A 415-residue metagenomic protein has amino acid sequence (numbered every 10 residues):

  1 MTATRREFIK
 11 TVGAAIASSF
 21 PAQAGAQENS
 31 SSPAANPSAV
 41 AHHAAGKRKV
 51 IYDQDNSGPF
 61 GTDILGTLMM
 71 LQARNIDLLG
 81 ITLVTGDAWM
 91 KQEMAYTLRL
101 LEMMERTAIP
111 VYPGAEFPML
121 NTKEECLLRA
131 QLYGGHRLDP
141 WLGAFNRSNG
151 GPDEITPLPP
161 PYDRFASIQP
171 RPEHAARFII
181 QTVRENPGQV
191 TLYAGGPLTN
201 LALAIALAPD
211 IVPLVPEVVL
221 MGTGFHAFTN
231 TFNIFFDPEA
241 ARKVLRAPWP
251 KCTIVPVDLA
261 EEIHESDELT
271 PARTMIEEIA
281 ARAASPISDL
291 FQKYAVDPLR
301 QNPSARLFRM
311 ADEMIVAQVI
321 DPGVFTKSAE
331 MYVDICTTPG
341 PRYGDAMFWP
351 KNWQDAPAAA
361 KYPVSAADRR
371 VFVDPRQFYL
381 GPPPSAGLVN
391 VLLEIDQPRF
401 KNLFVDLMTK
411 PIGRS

Functional and structural regions predicted by a protein language model:
M1-A3: Secretory targeting signals
E7-E28: N-terminal export signals
A22-G46: C-terminal segment of N-terminal export signals and the immediately downstream linker at the start of the mature
P37-E102, R106-T107, T122, P152-D267: Active-site histidine-anchored catalytic micro-motif
H43-K47, L68-A73, F235, E239 (+1 more regions): Conformational coupling and interaction surfaces
A88-Y96, M119-L120, G224-F228, D334-Q354: Short, mixed-charge aromatic SLiMs
I109-Y162: Surface-exposed loop and adjacent secondary-structure segments within mature catalytic domains
V111, V244, V316: A residue-level signal for conserved active-site and pocket-lining positions in enzyme catalytic cores
